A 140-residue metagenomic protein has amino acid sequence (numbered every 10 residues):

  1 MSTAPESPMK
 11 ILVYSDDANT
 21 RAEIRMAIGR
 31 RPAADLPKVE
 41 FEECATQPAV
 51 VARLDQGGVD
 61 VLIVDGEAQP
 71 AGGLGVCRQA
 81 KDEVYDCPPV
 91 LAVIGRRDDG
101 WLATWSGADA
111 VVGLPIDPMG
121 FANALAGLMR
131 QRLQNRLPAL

Functional and structural regions predicted by a protein language model:
P8-G29, L62: Conserved acidic segment of CheY-like receiver
E23, I116-L125: C-terminal output helix
E43-V61: Acidic, metal-coordinating helix/loop segments flanking the phosphotransfer/catalytic sites of two-component signaling
D60, V84-P89: His-Asp phosphorelay/catalytic-motif detector in bacterial-type signaling
D60-K81: Conserved phosphotransfer microenvironments
L62, V111-V112: Two-component signal transduction core modules
G95-V111: Alpha4 helix (beta4-alpha4-beta5 surface) of REC/receiver domains from two-component response regulators
A126-L140: The C-terminal output helix
